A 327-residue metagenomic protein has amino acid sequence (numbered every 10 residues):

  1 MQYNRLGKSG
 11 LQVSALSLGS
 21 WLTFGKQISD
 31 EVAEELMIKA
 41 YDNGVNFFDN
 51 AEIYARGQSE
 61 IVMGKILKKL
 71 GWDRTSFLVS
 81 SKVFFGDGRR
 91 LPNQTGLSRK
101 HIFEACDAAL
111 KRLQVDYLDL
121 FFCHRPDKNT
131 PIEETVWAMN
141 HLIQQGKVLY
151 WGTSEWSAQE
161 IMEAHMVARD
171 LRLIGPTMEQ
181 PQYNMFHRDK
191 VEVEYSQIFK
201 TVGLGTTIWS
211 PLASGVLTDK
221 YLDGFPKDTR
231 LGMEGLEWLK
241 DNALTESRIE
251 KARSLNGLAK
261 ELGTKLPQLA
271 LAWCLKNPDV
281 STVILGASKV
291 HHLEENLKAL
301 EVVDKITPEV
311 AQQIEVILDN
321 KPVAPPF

Functional and structural regions predicted by a protein language model:
M1-F77, D116, Q144: N-terminal binding-site loop/beta-alpha segment at the start of enzyme catalytic domains that lines or forms
L18, N50, S81, L120-C123 (+4 more regions): Conserved beta-strand positions
S20-E31, R89-F103, H124, N129: Active-site mouth loops of central-metabolism enzymes
G25-I28, A51-E60, D127-P131, A158-Q159 (+1 more regions): Acidic-and-aromatic substrate-binding clefts and catalytic sites of carbohydrate-active enzymes
I28-A40, G96-L113, I161-M166: Short, acidic/polar
L70-L97: Structural motif corresponding to the early beta-alpha repeats
L110-P131: Active-site groove signature of glycoside hydrolases
I132-L318, P326: Beta/alpha (TIM)-barrel catalytic core signal, keyed to glycine-rich beta->alpha loops juxtaposed to Asp/Glu that bind
